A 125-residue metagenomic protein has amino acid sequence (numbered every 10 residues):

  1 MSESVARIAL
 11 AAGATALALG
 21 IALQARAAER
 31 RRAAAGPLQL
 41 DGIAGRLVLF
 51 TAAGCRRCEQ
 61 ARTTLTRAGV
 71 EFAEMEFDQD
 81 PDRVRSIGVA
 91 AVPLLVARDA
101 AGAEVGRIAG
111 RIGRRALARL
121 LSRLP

Functional and structural regions predicted by a protein language model:
M1-A35: N-terminal targeting signals for export/organelle localization
R31-G45, Q79-D82: A short beta-strand-turn-helix
P37-A68: Local sequence-structure signature of Cys/Sec-based thiol-disulfide redox active-site neighborhoods
V70-R83: Thiol-based oxidoreductase modules, predominantly thioredoxin-like and allied folds used for disulfide exchange
I87-V96: Structural micro-motif
A97-P125: Non-catalytic, surface beta->alpha helical segment in thiol-disulfide oxidoreductase systems
